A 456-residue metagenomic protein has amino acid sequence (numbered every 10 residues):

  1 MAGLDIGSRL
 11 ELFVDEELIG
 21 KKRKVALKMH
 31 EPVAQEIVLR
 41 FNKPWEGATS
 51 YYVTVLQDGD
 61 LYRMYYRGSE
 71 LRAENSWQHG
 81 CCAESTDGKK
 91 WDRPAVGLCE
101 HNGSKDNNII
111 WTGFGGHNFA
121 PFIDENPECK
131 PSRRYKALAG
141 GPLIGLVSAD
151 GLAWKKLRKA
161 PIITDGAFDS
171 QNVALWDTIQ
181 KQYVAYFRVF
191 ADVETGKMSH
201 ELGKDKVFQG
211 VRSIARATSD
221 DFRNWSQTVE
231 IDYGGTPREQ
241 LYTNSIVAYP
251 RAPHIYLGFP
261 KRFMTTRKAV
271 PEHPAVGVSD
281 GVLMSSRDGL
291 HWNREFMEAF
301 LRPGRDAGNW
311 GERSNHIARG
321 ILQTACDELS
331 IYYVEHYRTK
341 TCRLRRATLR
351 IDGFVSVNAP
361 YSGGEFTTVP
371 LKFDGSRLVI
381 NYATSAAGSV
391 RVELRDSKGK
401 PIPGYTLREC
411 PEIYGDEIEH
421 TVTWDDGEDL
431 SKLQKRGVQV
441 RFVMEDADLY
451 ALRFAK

Functional and structural regions predicted by a protein language model:
M1-K456: Carbohydrate-active catalytic/glycan-binding domains of CAZyme proteins, especially the secreted or lumenal ectodomains
